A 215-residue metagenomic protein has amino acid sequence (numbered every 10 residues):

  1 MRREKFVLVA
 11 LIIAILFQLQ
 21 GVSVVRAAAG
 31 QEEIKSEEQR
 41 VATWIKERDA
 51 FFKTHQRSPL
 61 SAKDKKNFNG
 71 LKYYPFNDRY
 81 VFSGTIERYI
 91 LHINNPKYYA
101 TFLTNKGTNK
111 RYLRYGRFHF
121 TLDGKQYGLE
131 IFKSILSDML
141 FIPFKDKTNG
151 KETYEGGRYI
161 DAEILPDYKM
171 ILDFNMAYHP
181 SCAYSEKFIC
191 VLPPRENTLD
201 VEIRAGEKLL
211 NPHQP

Functional and structural regions predicted by a protein language model:
M1-A10: Bacterial N-terminal signal peptides that target proteins for export
V9-G21: Bacterial N-terminal signal peptides
Q20-H55: Sec-dependent signal peptide cleavage junction
A28-A29, E38, N149-E152, A177-P215: Extended, aromatic/histidine-rich regions of cofactor-dependent oxidoreductases associated with respiratory
A62, F68-I86, N94-T101: Long, low-hydrophobicity ectodomains and other hydrophilic envelope-associated domains
I86, K133-I135, D146-T148, F174-Y178 (+1 more regions): A mature extracytoplasmic/lumenal domain signature
I90-G156: Mid-length scaffold segments of soluble, non-membrane domains
P143-Y178: Acidic, glycine-rich flexible loop segments
